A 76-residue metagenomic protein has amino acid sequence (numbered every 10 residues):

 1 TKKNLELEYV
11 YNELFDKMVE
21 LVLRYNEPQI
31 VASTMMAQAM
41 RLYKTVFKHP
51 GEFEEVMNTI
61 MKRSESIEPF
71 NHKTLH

Functional and structural regions predicted by a protein language model:
T1-H76: Solvent-exposed interaction surfaces and binding hotspots enriched for charged
